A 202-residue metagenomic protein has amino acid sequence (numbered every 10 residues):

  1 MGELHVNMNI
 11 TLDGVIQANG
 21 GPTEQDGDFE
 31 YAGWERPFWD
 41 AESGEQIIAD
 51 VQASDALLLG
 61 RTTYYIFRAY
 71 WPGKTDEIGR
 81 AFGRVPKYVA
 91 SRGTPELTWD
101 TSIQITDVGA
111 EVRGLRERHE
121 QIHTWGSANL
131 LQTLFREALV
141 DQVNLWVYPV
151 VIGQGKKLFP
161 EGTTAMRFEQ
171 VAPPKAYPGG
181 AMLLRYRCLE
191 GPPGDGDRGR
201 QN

Functional and structural regions predicted by a protein language model:
M1-N202: Enzymes that bind and transform nitrogen-containing heteroaromatic metabolites
